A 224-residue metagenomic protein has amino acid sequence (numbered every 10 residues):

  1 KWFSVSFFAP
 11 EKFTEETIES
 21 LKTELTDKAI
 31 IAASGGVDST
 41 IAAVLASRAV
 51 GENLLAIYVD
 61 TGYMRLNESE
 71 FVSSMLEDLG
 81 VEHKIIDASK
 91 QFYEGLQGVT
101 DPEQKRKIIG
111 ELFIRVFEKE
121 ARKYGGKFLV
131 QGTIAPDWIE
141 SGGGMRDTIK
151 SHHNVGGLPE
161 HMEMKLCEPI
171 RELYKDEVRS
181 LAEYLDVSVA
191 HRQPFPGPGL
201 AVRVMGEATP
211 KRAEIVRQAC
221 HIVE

Functional and structural regions predicted by a protein language model:
K1-G125, G144-E224: RNA-binding accessory domains that recognize and position tRNA/RNA substrates
F128: Short, Asp-centered acidic motifs that coordinate Mg2+ and/or phosphate in catalytic or ligand-binding sites
Q131-T133: Extended catalytic-interface subdomain
W138-E140: Glycine/Thr-rich phosphate-binding loops of Rossmann-like dinucleotide-binding domains
